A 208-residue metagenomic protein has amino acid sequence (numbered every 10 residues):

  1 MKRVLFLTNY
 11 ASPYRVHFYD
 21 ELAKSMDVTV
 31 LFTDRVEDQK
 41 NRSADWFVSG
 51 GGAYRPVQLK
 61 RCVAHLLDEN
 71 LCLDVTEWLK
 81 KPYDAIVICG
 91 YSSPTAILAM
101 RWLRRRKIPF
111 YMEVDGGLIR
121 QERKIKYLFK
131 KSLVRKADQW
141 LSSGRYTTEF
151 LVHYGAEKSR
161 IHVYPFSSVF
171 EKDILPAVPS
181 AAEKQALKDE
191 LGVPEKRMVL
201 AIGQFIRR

Functional and structural regions predicted by a protein language model:
M1-Q58, L79-K81: N-terminal subdomain of nucleotide-sugar transferases
R3, V193-V199: Charged active-site motifs of nucleotide-sugar-dependent glycosyltransferases
R3-L5, V75-P94, P109: Short N-terminal targeting/anchoring amphipathic segment
L7, Y14, T33, C89 (+2 more regions): Replace "coordinates the UDP/GDP/TDP-sugar" with "coordinates nucleotide-activated sugar donors
Y10, L191, I202-I206: Short donor-sugar binding/catalytic loops of nucleotide-sugar-dependent glycosyltransferases, especially enzymes
P13-V16, A85-R106: An aromatic- and histidine-rich active-site surface loop
P94, I108-K126, K136-Q139, S143 (+1 more regions): A short, histidine- and acid-enriched strand-loop-helix "catalytic/donor-clamping" loop that lines the nucleotide-sugar
R135-A186, V193, I202: Donor nucleotide-sugar binding/catalytic pocket of nucleotide-sugar-dependent glycosyltransferases
